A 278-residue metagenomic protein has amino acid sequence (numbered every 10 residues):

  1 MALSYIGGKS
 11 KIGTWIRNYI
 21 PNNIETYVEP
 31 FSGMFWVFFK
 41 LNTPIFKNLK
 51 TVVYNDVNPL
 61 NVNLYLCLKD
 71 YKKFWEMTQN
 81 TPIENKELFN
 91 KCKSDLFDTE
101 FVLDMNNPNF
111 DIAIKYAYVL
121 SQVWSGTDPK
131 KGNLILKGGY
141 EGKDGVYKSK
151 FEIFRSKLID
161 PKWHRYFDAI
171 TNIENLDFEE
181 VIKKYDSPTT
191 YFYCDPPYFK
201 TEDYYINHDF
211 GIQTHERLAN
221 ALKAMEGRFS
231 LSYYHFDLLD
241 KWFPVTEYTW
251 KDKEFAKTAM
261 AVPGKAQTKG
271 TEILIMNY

Functional and structural regions predicted by a protein language model:
M1-S32, W36-V37: S-adenosyl-L-methionine
M1-W15, D70-Y193, P197-D203: SAM-dependent nucleic-acid methyltransferase catalytic core
S10, M34-V37, N58-L60, Q122-S125 (+4 more regions): Short, solvent-exposed loop/turn segments at secondary-structure junctions
N23-D98, K143: SAM cofactor-binding core of SAM-dependent methyltransferases, primarily the Rossmann-like beta-alpha-beta module
N23-Y27, L49-V52, F167-N172, K223-F229: Short active-site oxyanion
P30-F31, N55-D56, E174-L176, C194-P196 (+2 more regions): Short His-Asn-centered micro-motif
V52-Y54, N172-I173, E247-D252: Conserved beta-strand scaffold positions in the cores of enzyme catalytic domains, especially in NTP/NDP-utilizing
N207, G211-Y278: Long, positively charged, glycine-interspersed low-complexity recognition regions
